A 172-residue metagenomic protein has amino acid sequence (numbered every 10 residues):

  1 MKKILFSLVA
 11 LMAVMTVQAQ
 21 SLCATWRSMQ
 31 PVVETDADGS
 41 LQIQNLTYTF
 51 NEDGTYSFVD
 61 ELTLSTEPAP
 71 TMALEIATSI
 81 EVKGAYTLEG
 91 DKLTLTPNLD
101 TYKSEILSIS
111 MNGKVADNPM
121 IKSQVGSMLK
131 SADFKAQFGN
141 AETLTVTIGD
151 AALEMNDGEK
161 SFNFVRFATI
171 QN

Functional and structural regions predicted by a protein language model:
M1-I4, A19: Positively charged n-region of N-terminal signal peptides that target proteins for export
I4-A13: Sec-dependent N-terminal signal peptides
Q18-N172: Lipid interaction determinants
